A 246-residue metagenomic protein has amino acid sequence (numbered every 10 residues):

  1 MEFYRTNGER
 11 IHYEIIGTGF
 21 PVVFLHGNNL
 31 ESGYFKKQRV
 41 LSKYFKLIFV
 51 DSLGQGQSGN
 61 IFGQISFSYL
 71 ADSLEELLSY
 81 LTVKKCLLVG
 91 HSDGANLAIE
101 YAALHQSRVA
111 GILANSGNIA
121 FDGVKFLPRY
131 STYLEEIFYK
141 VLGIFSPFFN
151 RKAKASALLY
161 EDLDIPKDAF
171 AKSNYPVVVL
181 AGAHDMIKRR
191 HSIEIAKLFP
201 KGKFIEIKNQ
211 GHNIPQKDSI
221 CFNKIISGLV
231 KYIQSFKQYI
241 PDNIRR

Functional and structural regions predicted by a protein language model:
E9-Q57: Conserved HGGG/HGGXW glycine-rich cap/lid loop of the alpha/beta-hydrolase fold
I48-L87, K224: Active-site loop/oxyanion-hole signature of alpha/beta-hydrolase fold enzymes
C86, G90-A95: Conserved alpha/beta-hydrolase "nucleophile elbow" surrounding the catalytic nucleophile
N96-L104, V109-F138: Flexible "cap/lid" loop of the alpha/beta hydrolase fold
L142-D168, H184: Hydrophobic, aromatic-rich cap/lid helix
K172-S173, V179-A181: Short beta-strand/loop motif that positions the catalytic acidic residue of the alpha/beta-hydrolase fold
M186-H191: Conserved alpha/beta-hydrolase "acid-adjacent" motif
G202, K208-R246: Catalytic active-site module of serine/aspartate enzymes centered on a nucleophile-bearing elbow/loop
